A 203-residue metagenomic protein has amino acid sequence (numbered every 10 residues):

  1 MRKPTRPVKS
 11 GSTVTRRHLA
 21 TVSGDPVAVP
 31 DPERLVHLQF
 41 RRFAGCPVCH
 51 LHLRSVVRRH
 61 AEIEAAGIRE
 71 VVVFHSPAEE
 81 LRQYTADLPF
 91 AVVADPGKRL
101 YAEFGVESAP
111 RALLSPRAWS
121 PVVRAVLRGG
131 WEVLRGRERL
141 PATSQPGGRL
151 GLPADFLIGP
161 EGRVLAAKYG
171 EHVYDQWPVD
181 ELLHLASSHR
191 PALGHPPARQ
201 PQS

Functional and structural regions predicted by a protein language model:
M1-V29, S55: N-terminal "domain-start" segment that seeds a small globular fold
V14-T15, H37, L152-A154: Short loop/turn microsegments at loop-to-beta-strand junctions
A28-V57, E70: Short active-site neighborhood of thiol/selenol oxidoreductases, capturing the structured segment around
R41, F74, G159: Short beta-strand/turn micro-motifs composed of small residues that flank or help shape donor/cofactor-binding pockets
H52-E103: Structural microenvironment flanking redox-active thiols in thiol-disulfide oxidoreductases
A91, D95-Y174: Thiol/selenol-based redox catalytic cores and closely related redox-interacting motifs
V173-S188: A short, polar/charged loop-to-alpha-helix boundary motif
A192-S203: Cysteine/selenocysteine-centered motifs that mediate thiol-based redox chemistry or coordinate metal-sulfur cofactors
